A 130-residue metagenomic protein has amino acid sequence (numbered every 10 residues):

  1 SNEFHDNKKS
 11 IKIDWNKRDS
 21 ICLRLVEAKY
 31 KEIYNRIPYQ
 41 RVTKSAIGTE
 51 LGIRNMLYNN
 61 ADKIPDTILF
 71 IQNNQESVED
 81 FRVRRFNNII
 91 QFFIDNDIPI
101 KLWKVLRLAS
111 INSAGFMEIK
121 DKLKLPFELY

Functional and structural regions predicted by a protein language model:
S1-Y130: Intrinsically disordered, low-complexity regulatory/linker segments
